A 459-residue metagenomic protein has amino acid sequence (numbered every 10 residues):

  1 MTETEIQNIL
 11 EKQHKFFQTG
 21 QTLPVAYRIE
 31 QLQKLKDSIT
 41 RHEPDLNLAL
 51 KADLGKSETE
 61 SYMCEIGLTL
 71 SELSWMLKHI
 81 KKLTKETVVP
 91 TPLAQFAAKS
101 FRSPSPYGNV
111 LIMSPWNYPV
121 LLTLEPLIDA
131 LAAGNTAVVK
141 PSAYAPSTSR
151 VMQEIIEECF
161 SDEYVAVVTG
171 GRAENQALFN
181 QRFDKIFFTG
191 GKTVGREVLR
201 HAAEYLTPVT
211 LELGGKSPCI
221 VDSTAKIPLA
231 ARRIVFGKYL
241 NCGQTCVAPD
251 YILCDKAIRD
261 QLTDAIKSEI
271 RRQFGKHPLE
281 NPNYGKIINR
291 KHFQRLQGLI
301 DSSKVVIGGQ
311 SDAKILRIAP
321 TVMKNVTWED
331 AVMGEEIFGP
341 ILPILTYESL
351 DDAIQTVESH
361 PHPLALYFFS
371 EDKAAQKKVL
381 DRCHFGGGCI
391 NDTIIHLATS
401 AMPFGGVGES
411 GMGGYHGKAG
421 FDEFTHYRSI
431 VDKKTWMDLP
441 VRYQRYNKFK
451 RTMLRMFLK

Functional and structural regions predicted by a protein language model:
M1-F101: N-terminal Rossmann-like NAD(P)+-binding subdomain of aldehyde/semialdehyde dehydrogenases
I6, V25, E43, I227 (+3 more regions): Residues at or immediately preceding the N-termini of alpha-helices
F17, Q21, K36-I39, E43 (+13 more regions): Structural signal for hydrophobic packing residues in well-ordered secondary-structure cores of soluble enzyme domains
L23-P24, I220, R271, I318-K459: Conserved C-terminal structural/oligomerization subdomain of aldehyde/semialdehyde dehydrogenase
R28, L73, G134, V165 (+7 more regions): Residue-level signal for inorganic ion chemistry
L93-L229: Rossmann-like NAD(P) dinucleotide-binding subdomain of oxidoreductase/dehydrogenase enzymes
F160, T193-W328, I390, L458: ALDH superfamily catalytic-core signature
